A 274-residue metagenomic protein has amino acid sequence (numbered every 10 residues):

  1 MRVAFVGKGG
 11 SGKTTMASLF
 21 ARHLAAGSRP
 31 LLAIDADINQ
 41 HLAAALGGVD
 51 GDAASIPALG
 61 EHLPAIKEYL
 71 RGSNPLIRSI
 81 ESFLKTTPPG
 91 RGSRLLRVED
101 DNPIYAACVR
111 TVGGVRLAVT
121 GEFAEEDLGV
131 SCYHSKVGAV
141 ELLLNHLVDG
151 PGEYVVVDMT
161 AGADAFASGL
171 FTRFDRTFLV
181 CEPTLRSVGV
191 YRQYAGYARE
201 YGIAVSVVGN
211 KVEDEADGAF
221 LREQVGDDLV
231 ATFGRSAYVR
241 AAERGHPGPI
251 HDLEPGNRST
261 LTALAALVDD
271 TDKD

Functional and structural regions predicted by a protein language model:
F5: Hydrophobic anchor at the beta1->P-loop junction of P-loop NTPases
G10: Walker A (P-loop) phosphate-binding loop of P-loop NTPases
K13: Conserved lysine of the Walker
M16: Hydrophobic positions on the alpha1 helix immediately C-terminal to the Walker A/P-loop
L19, V130-T232, R240-A241: Conserved catalytic-core segment of NTP-binding enzymes
H23-T111: N-terminal phosphate/diphosphate-binding loop that engages ATP/GTP or pyrophosphate donors across diverse enzyme folds
R91-T111, R116-V155: Cytosolic-facing regulatory segments adjacent to core modules
E243-G256: C-terminal boundary of histidine-terminating zinc-finger modules
